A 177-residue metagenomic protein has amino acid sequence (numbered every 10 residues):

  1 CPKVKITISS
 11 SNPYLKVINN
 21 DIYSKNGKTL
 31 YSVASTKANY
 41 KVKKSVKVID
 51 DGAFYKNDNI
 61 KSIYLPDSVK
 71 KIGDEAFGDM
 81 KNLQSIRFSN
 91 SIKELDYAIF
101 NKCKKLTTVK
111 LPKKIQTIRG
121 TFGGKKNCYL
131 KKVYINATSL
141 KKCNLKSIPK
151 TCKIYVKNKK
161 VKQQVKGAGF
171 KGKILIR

Functional and structural regions predicted by a protein language model:
C1-K25, V33-V48, N57-K71, M80-E94 (+4 more regions): Structural signature of tandem-repeat unit edges
D50-A53, G73-A76, D96-I99, R119-F122: Consensus positions within tandem repeat domains that build extended binding/scaffold surfaces
T121-F122, C143-S147: Short, flexible, solvent-exposed loop/turn segments with mixed acidic/basic and small polar residues
K166-G172: Helix-loop-beta element that forms the nucleotide-linked donor phosphate-binding surface in glycosyltransferases
